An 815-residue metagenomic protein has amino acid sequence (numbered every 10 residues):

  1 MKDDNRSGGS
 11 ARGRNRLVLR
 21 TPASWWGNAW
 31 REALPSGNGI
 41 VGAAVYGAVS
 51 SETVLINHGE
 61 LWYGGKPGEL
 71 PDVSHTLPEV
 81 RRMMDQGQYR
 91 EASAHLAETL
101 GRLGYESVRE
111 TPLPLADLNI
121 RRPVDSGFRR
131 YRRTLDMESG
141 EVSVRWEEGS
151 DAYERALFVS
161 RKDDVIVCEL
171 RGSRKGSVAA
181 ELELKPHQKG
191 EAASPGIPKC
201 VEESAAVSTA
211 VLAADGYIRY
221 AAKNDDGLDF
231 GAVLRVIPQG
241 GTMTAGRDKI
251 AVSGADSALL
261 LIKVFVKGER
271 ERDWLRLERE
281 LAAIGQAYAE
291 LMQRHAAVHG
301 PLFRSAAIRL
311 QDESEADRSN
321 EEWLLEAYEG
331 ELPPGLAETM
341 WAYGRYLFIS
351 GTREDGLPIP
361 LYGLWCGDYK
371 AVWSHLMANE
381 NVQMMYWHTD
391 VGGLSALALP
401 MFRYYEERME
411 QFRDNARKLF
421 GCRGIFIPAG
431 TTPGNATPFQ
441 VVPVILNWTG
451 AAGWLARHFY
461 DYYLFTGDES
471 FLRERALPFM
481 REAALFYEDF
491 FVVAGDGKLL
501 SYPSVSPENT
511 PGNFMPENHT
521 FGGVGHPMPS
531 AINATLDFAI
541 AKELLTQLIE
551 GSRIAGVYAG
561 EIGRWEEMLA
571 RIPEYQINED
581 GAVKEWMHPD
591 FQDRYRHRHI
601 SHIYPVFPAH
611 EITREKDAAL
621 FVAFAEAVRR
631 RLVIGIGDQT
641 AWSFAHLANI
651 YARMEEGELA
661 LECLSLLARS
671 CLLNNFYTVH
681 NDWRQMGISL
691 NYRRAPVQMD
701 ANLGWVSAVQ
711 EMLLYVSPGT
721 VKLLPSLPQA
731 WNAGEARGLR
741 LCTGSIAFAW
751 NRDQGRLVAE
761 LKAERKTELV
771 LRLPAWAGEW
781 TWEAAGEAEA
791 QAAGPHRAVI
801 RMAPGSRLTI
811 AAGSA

Functional and structural regions predicted by a protein language model:
K2-P443, G450, D461-Y463, R481-A484 (+8 more regions): Aromatic-residue-lined binding/catalytic grooves and analogous aromatic/hydrophobic interfacial grooves in multimeric
A33-I56, E60, T99, P112-P114 (+5 more regions): C-terminal capping/lid segments that line or modulate ligand- or cofactor-binding pockets
G172, L761-R765: Asparagine-centered strand-capping/turn motif at beta-strand->loop junctions
P334-E338, R473-P478, W642-A645: Alpha-helical scaffolds flanking conserved acidic
D355-L364, L472-E474, V492-Y502, V557-R564 (+1 more regions): Short, glycine/acidic-rich hinge or "gate" loops at secondary-structure transitions that mediate conformational
K418-F420, W448-D461, G497-V505: Core alpha/beta catalytic barrel or barrel-like domain that forms the active/cofactor pocket in diverse metabolic
W448-Y462, R475-D489, S643, A660 (+1 more regions): Extended, hydrophobic alpha-helical segments in both membrane/secreted and soluble proteins
D468-E469: Short loop-to-helix capping motifs
